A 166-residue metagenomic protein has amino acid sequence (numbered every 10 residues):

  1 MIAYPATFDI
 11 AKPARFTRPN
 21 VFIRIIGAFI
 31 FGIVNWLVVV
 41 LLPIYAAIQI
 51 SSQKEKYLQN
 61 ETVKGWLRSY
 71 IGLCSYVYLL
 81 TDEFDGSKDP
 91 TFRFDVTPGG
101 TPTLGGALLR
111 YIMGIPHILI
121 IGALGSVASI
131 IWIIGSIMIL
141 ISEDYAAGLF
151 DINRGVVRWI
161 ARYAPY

Functional and structural regions predicted by a protein language model:
M1-Y166: Membrane-proximal intrinsically disordered regions of secretory-pathway and membrane-system proteins
